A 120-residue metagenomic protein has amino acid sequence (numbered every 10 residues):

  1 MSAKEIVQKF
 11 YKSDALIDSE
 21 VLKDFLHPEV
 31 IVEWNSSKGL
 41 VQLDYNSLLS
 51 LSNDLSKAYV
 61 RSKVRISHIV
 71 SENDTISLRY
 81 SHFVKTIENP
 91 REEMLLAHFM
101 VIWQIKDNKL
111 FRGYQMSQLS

Functional and structural regions predicted by a protein language model:
M1-F25: Short acidic-aromatic low-complexity motifs
I6-Q8, K23, Q42, T75 (+1 more regions): Generic alpha-helical hydrophobic packing signal
L22, L40, R91-E93: Short, surface-exposed helix-loop/turn micro-motifs enriched in polar/charged residues
I31-L43, L55-S56: A short gly/proline-enriched turn/hairpin at secondary-structure junctions
E33, L49-S120: A beta-strand edge to alpha-helix "cap/lid" segment located at domain peripheries
